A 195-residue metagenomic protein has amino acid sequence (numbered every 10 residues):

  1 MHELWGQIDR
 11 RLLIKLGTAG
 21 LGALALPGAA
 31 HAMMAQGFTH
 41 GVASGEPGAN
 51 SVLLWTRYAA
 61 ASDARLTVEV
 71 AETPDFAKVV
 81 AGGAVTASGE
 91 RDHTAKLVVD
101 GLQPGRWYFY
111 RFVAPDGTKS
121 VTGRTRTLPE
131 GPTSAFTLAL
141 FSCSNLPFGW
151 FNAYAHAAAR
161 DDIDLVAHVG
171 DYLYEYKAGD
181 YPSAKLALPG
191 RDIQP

Functional and structural regions predicted by a protein language model:
M1-I8, L12, A19-L26: N-terminal secretory signal peptides
I14-K15, A61: General helical structural elements
A29-H31: Sec/Tat signal peptide C-region and signal peptidase I cleavage site
M33-P195: Divalent metal-dependent phosphoesterase catalytic cores across multiple superfamilies
